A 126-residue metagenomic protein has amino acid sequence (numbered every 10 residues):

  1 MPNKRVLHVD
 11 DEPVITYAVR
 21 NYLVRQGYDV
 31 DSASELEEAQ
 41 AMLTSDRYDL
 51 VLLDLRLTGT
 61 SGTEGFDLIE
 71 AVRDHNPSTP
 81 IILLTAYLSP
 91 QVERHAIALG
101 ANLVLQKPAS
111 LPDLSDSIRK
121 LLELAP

Functional and structural regions predicted by a protein language model:
N3-V14, V19-L23, V72: Conserved acidic segment of CheY-like receiver
S32-L50, D74: Acidic, metal-coordinating helix/loop segments flanking the phosphotransfer/catalytic sites of two-component signaling
R56-G59: The short loop immediately C-terminal to the conserved phospho-acceptor aspartate in CheY-like receiver
T63-D67, L88-L105: Alpha4 helix (beta4-alpha4-beta5 surface) of REC/receiver domains from two-component response regulators
T63-S78: Short amphipathic alpha-helix used as the core "switch/output" element in two-component signaling
Q91, A109-I118: C-terminal output helix
D116-P126: The C-terminal output helix
